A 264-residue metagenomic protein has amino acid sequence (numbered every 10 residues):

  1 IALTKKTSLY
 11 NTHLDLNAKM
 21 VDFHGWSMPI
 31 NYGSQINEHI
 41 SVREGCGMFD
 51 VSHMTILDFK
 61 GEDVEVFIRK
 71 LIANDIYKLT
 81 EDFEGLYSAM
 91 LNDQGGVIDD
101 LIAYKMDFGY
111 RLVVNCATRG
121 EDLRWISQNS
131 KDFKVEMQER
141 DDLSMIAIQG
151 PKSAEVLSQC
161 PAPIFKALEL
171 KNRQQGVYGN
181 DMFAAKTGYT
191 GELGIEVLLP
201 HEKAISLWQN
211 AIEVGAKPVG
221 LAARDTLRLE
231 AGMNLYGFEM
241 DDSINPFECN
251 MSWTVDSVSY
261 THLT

Functional and structural regions predicted by a protein language model:
I1-H24, M28-I30, I36, K105-L263: Conserved, structured C-terminal
I1-M90, G96, A222: Acidic, proline/glycine-enriched N-terminal capping motif
Q94-G95, G179: Detector for glycine-centered tight turns/loop "hinges" at secondary-structure junctions
D100-I102: Short, surface-exposed charged micro-motifs
